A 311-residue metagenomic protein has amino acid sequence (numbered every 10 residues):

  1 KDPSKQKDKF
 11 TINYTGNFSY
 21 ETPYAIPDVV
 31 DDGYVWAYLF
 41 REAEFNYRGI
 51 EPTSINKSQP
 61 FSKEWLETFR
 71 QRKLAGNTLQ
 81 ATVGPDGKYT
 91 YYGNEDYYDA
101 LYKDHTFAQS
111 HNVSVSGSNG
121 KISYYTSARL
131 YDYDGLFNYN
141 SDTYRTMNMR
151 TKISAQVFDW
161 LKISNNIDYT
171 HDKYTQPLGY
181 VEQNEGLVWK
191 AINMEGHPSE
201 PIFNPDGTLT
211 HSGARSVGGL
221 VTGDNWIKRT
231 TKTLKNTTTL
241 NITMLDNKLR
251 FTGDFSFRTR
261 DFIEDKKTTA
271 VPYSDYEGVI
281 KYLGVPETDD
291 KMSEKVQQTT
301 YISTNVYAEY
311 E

Functional and structural regions predicted by a protein language model:
K1, D96-Y102, T106: Periplasmic N-terminal accessory/gating domains of Gram-negative outer-membrane beta-barrel systems
K1-N13, A108-S110, S123, R129: A beta-strand signature from Gram-negative outer-membrane beta-barrel systems, especially the internal plug domain
Q6-N94, Y131, G135-K235, T252-E311: Surface-exposed loop/interface segments of Gram-negative outer-membrane beta-barrel transport/assembly proteins
K103-H105, V115-S118: Outer-membrane beta-barrel initiation region
T106-A108, T146-M147: Short solvent-exposed loop/turn micro-motifs enriched in small/polar/acidic residues
A108, N119-G120, S154-W160, L245-N247: Outer-membrane beta-barrel channels and translocator barrels
N241-T243: Hydrophobic alpha-helical hairpins/lids featuring a short glycine-rich hinge
